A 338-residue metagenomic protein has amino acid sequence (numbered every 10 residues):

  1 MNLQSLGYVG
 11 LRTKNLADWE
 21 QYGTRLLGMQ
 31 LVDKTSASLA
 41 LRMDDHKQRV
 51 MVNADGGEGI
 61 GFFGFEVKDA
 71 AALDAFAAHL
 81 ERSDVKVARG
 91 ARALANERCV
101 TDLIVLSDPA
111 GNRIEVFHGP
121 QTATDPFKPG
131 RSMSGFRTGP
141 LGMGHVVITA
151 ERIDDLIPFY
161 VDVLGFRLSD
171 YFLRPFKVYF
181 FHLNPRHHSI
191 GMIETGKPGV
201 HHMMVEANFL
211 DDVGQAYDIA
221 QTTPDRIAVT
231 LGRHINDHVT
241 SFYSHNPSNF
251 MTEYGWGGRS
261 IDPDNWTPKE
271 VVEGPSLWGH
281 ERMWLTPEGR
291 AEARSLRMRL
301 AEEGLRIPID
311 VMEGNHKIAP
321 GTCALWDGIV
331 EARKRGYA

Functional and structural regions predicted by a protein language model:
M1-A78, R82-V105: An N-terminus-focused feature that recognizes amino-terminal "leader" regions
M1-Q48, I148-H188, I193, G336-A338: Core segments of cupin and vicinal oxygen chelate
S5-K14, D55-E81, D102-S107, G142-E151 (+3 more regions): Vicinal oxygen chelate
W19-T24, L80, G111, L156 (+4 more regions): Conserved active-site tyrosine of GNAT-family acetyltransferases
Q21, M51, L73-A75, P158 (+3 more regions): Short acidic, gly/pro-rich beta-turn/loop elements at beta-sheet edges and active-site/ligand-binding grooves
G28-G61, R113-P120, S169-H201, E206-L210 (+1 more regions): Conserved short beta-strand elements that form part of the metal-binding/catalytic scaffold of enzyme active sites
E81-G142, Y179-F180, P224-A338: Vicinal oxygen chelate
D154-V163, Y171-R174, G196-K197, E206-I227 (+1 more regions): Double-stranded beta-helix
